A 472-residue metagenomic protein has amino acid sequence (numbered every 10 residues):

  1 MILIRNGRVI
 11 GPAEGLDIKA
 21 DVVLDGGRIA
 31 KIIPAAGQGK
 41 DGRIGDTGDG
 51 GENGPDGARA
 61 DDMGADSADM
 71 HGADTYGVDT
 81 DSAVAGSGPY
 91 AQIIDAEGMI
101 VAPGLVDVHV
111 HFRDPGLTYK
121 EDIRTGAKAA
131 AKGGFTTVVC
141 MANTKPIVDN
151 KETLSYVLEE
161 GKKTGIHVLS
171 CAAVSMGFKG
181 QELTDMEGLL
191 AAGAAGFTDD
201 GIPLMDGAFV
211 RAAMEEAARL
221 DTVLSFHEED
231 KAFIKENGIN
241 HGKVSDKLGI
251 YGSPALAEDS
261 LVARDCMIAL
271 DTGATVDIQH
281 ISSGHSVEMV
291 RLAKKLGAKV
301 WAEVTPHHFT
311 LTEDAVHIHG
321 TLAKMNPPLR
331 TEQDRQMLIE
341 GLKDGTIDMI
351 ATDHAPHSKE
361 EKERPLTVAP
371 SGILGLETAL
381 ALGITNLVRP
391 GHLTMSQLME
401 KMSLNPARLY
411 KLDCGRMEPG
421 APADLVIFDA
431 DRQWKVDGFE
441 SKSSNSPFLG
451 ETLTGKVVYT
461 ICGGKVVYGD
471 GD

Functional and structural regions predicted by a protein language model:
M1-R43, D49-A65, A83: N-terminal metal-binding scaffold of metallo-dependent hydrolase/deaminase domains
G7, G27, G98, H109 (+14 more regions): Divalent metal-coordination and catalytic microenvironments
G39-R43, A85-V101: Active-site metal-binding motif and surrounding structural segment of the metallo-beta-lactamase
A96-G161: Metal-associated gating/positioning segment near the N- to mid-region
E160-V174: A glycine-rich helix N-cap at a beta->alpha junction
Q181-I350: Histidine/acidic residue-rich metal-binding segments in metalloenzymes
K247-T275, L322, K343-D344, D348-I350 (+1 more regions): His/Asp/Glu-enriched, well-ordered alpha-helical/loop segment that forms or immediately abuts the divalent-metal
P365-V368, P422-D472: C-terminal cap of metal-dependent C-N hydrolases
